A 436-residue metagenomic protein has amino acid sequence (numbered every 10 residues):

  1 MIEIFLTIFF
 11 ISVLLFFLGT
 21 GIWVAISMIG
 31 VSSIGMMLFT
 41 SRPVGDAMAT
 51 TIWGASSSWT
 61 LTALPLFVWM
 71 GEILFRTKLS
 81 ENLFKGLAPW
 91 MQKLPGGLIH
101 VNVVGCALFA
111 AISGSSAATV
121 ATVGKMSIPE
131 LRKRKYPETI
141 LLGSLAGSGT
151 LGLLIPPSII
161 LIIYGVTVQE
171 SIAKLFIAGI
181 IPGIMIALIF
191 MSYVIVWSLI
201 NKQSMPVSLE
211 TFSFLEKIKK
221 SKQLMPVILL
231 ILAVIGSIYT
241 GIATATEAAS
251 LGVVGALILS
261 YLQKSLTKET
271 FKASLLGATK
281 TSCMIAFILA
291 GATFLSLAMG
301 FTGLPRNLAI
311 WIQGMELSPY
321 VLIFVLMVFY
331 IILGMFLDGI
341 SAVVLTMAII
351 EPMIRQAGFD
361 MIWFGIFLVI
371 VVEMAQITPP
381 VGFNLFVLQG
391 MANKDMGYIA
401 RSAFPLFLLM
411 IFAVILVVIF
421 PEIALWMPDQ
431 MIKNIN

Functional and structural regions predicted by a protein language model:
M1-N436: Alpha-helical transmembrane segments of multi-pass membrane transport proteins
